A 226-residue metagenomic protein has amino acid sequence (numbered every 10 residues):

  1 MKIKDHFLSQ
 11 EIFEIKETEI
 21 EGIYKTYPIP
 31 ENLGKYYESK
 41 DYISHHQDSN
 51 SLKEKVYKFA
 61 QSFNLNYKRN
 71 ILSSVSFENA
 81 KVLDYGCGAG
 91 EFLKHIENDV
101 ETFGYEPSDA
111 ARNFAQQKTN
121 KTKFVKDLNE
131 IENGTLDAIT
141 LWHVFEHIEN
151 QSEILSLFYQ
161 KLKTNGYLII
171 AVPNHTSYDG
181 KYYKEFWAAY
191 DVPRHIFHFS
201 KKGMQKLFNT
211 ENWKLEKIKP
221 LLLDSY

Functional and structural regions predicted by a protein language model:
M1-W142, S152-L155, P220-L221: Conserved N-terminal segment of class I S-adenosyl-L-methionine
E130, E146, S177: Active-site micro-motifs of SAM-dependent methyltransferase domains
W142-H147, A171: Short catalytic micro-motifs in class I SAM-dependent methyltransferases
E149-E153, G180: Short N-terminal helix/helix-N-cap motif within the alpha/beta-hydrolase-1
S152-Y167: A short glycine-rich, Lys/Arg-flanked "PGG" loop and its adjoining helix->strand segment in the class I
I170-F197, K202-L207: Short, glycine-/aromatic-enriched active-site segment of Class I SAM-dependent methyltransferases
E216-Y226: Conserved catalytic loop of SAM-dependent methyltransferase domains
